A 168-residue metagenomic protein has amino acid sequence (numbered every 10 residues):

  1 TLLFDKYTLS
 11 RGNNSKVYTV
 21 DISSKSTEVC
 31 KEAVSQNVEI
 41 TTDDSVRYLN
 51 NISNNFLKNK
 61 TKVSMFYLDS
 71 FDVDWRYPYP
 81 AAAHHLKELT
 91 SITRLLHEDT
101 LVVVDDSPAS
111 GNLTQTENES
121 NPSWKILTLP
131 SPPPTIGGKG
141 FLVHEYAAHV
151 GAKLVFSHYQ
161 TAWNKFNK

Functional and structural regions predicted by a protein language model:
T1-K168: S-adenosylmethionine/decaboxylated-SAM
